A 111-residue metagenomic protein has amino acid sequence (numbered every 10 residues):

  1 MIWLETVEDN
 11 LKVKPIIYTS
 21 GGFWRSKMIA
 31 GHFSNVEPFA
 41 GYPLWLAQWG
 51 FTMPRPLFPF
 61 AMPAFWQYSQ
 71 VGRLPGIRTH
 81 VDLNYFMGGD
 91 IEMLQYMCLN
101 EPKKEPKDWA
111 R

Functional and structural regions predicted by a protein language model:
M1-P15: CE4/NodB-like, metal-dependent polysaccharide N-deacetylase domain that modifies extracellular/periplasmic N-acetylated
N10, M28-F33: Generic detector of short, locally flexible boundary/turn motifs and exposed helical patches
L11-S26, F65: Aromatic-lined carbohydrate-recognition surfaces of secreted/lumenal glycan-active proteins
G31-R111: Functionally critical loop-and-helix segments that line ligand-binding/catalytic clefts of soluble enzyme domains
